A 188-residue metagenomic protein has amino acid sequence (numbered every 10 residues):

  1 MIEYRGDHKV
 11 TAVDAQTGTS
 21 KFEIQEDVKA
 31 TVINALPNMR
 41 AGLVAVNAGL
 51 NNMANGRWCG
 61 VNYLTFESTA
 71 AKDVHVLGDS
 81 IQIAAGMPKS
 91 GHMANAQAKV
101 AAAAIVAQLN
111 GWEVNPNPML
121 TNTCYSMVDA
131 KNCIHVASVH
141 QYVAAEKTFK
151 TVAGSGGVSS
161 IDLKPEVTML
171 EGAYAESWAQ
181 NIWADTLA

Functional and structural regions predicted by a protein language model:
I2-G18: A conserved short coil-to-beta-strand element within the FAD-binding core of flavoproteins
V10, F22-E26: A structured beta-alpha segment of the ubiquitous adenosine-cofactor-binding alpha/beta core
V10, V32-R40, T123, V128-N132: Glycine-rich beta-alpha junction loops
G18-S20, C133-I134: Hydrophobic residues embedded in beta-strands of well-ordered beta-sheets
V28-N95: FAD-site-proximal beta/loop scaffold in flavoenzymes
R57-H75, A130-F149: FAD-binding beta-loop-beta segment adjacent to the flavin cofactor pocket
S80-N122, S126, V136: A conserved FAD-binding loop/helix module that cradles the flavin
V136-A188: C-terminal auxiliary extensions adjacent to catalytic cores
